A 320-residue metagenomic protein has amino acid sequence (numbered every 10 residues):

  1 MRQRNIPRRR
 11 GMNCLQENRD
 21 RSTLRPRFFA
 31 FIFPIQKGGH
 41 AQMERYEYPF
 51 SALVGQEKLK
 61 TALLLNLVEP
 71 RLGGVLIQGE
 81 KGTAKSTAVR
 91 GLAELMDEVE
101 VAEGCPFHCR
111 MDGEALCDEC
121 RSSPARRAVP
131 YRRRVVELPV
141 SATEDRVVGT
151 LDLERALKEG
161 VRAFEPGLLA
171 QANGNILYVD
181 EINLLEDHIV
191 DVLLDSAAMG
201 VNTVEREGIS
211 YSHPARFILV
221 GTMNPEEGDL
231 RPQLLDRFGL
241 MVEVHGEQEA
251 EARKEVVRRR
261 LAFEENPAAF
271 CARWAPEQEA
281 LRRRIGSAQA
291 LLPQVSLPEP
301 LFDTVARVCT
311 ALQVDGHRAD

Functional and structural regions predicted by a protein language model:
R2, A41-E44: The identity of the second residue at the extreme N-terminus of proteins
R2-F28: Intrinsically disordered, low-complexity segments enriched in serine/proline and basic residues
P7, E44-Y46, G160, T304-C309: Glycine/charged-rich beta-loop-alpha catalytic/anionic-binding loops adjacent to active sites
R9, L15-N18, I32-P34, A62 (+2 more regions): Residue-level recognition of conserved structural "scaffold" positions that shape functional pockets and channels
C14, C109, C117-C120, C271 (+1 more regions): Generic recognition of cysteine residues
R27-Q42: Short, Lys/Arg-enriched N-terminal segments with co-localized hydrophobic residues within the first ~10-30 amino acids
M43-Q248: Conserved ASCE/P-loop NTPase catalytic core
I189-V190, Q248-D320: Basic, amphipathic alpha-helical bundle interface domains used for macromolecular binding and assembly
